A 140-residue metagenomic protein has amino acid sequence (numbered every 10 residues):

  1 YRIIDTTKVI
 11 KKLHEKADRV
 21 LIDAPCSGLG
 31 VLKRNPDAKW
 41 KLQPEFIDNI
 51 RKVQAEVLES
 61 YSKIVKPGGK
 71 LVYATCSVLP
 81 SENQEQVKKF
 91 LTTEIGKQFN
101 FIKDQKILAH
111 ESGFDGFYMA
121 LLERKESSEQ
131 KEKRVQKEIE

Functional and structural regions predicted by a protein language model:
Y1-T6: Conserved SAM-binding strand-loop segment of SAM-dependent methyltransferases
T7-L21, P25-S27, D48, P67-E140: C-terminal catalytic and target-recognition region of SAM-dependent MTase-like enzymes, primarily methyltransferases
D23-L29, Q54-E59: Short, functional N-terminal and low-complexity linear motifs
L29-W40, C76: Conserved P-loop NTPase nucleotide-binding/switch module
A38-V65: Glycine-rich S-adenosyl-L-methionine
